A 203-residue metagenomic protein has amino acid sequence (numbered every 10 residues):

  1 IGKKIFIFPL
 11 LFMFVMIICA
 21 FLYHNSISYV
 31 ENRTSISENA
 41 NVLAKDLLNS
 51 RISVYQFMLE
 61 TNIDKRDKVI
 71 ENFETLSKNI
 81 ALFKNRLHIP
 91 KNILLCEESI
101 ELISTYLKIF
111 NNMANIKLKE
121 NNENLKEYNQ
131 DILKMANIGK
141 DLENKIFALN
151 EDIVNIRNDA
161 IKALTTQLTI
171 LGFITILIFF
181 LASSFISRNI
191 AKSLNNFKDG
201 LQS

Functional and structural regions predicted by a protein language model:
G2, L59, D64-R66, K84-I156 (+1 more regions): Polar/charged, Q/E/K-enriched amphipathic alpha-helical segments with strong coiled-coil propensity that act as
G2-I52, N85-I103, N124-D131, N158-T165: Amphipathic alpha-helical segments and their boundaries
I7-M13, V42, E151-L201: Selective recognition of signaling/oligomerization transmembrane alpha-helices
M16-L22, N32-K78, E98-K119, K134 (+1 more regions): N-terminal extracytoplasmic segments of bacterial inner-membrane proteins
N25-S35, M58, F185-R188, K192: Juxtamembrane transmembrane-helix termini
N49, Q56, T75, L82 (+2 more regions): The DHp (HisKA) dimerization/phosphotransfer helix of two-component histidine kinases, specifically the helical stretch
I52, K78, N137, K192 (+1 more regions): Generic recognition of well-ordered alpha-helical segments within structured catalytic/regulatory domains
